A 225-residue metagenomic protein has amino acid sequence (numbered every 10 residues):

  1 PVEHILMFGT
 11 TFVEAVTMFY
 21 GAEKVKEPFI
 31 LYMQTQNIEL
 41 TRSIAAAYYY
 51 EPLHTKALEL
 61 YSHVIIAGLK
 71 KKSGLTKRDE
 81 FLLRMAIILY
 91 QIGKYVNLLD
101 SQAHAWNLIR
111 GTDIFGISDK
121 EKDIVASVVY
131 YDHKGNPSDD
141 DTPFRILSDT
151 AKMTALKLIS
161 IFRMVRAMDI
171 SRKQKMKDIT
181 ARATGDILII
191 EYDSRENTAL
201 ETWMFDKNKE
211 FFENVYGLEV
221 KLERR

Functional and structural regions predicted by a protein language model:
P1-R163, M168-R172, D186, I190: Helical "lid/coupling" subdomains associated with nucleotide-phosphate turnover
S171, K175-L222: Low-complexity, glycine/alanine/valine/leucine- and proline-rich hydrophobic stretches
